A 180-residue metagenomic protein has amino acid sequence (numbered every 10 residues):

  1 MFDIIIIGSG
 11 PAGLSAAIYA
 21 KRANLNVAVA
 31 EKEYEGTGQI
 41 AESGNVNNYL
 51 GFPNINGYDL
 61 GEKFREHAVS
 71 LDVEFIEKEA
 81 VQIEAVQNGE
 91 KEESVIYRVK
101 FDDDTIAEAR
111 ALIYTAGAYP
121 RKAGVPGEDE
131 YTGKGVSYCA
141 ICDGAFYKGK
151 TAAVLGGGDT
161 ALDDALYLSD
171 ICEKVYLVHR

Functional and structural regions predicted by a protein language model:
M1-F2, I6-K32, T132, Y138-R180: Rossmann-like dinucleotide/flavin-binding elements
M1-I7, A23, E35, E42 (+1 more regions): FAD-binding core/adjacent interface of flavoenzyme oxidoreductases
A17-I18, A41-E42, G124-G127, A165-Y167: Short amphipathic alpha-helical segments
A23, S43, F52, H67 (+1 more regions): Change "in soluble alpha/beta enzymes" to "in soluble alpha/beta proteins
E33-G57: Conserved N-terminal glycine-rich FAD pyrophosphate-binding loop of Rossmann-like flavoproteins
Y58-F75: Helical element adjacent to the flavin cofactor pocket in flavoenzyme catalytic cores
